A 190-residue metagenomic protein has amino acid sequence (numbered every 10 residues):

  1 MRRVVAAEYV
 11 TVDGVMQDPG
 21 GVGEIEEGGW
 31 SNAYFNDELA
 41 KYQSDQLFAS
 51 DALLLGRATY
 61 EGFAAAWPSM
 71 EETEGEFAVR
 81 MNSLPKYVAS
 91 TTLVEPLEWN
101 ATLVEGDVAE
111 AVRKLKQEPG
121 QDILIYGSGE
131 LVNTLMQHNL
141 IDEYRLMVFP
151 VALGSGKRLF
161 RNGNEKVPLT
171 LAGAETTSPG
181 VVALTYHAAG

Functional and structural regions predicted by a protein language model:
M1-L140, P150-G190: Portal/gating segments that form or line small-molecule/metal binding sites
E143: Short, conserved catalytic or interaction motifs in soluble domains
